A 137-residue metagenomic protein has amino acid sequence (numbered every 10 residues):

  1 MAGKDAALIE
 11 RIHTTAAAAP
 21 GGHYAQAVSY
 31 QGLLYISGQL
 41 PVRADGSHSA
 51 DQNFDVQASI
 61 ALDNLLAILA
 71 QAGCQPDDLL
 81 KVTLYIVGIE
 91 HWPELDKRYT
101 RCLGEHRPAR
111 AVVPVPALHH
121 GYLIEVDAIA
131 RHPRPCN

Functional and structural regions predicted by a protein language model:
M1-D63, A67-L80, I86-N137: N-terminal presequence-like segments and the immediate start of the first folded domain
